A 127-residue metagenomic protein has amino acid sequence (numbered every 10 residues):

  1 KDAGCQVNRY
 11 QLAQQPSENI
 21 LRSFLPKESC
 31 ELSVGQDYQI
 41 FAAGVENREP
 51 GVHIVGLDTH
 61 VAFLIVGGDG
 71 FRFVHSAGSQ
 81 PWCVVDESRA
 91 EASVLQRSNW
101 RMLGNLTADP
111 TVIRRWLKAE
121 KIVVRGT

Functional and structural regions predicted by a protein language model:
K1: Active-site nucleophile-adjacent alpha helix/oxyanion-hole segment immediately C-terminal to the catalytic cysteine
G4-V85: ...with weaker cross-activation on analogous glycine-rich loops/strands in unrelated enzymes
V66-T127: Low-complexity, Gly/Ser/Thr/Pro-rich intrinsically disordered linker/tail segments
